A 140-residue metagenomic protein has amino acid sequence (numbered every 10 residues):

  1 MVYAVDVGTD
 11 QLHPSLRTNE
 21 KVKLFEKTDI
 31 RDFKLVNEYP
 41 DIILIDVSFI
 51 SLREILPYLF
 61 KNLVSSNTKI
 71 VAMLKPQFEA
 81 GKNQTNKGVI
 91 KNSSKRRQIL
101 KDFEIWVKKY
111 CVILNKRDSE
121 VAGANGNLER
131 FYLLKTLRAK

Functional and structural regions predicted by a protein language model:
M1-E54: S-adenosyl-L-methionine
T9, I30, P76-A80, V121: Short "lid" loop at the C-terminus of a central beta-strand within the Rossmann-like core of SAM-dependent
L12, K75, G126: Residue-level signal for inorganic ion chemistry
R53-V71: A short glycine-rich, Lys/Arg-flanked "PGG" loop and its adjoining helix->strand segment in the class I
P76-N92: Short, glycine-/aromatic-enriched active-site segment of Class I SAM-dependent methyltransferases
K95-Y110: Short alpha-helix
V112-V121: Conserved S-adenosyl-L-methionine
V121-K140: Core SAM-dependent methyltransferase catalytic element
